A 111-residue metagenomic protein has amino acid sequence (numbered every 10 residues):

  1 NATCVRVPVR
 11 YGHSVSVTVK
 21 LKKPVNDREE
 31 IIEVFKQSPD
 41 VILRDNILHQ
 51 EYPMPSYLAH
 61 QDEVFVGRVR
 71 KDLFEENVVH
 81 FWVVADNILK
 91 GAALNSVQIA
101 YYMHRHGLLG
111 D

Functional and structural regions predicted by a protein language model:
N1-H80: C-terminal substrate-binding/catalytic lobe of Rossmann-fold NAD(P)-dependent oxidoreductases
E63-D111: NAD(P)-dependent Rossmann-like dehydrogenase/reductase catalytic/cofactor-binding core
